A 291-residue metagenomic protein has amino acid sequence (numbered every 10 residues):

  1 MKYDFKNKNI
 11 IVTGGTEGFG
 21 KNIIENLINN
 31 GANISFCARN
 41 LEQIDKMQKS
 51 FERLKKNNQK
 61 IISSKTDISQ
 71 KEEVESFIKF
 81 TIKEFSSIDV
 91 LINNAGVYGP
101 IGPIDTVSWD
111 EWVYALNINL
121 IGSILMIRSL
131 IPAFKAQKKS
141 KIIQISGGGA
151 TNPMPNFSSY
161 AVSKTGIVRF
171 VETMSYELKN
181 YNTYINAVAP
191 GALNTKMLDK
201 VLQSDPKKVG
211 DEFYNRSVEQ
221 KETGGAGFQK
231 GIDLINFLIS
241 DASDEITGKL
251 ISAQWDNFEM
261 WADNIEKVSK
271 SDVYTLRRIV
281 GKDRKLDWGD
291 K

Functional and structural regions predicted by a protein language model:
N9, T16-G18: Conserved glycine-rich cofactor-binding loop
N30-M47: Conserved glycine-rich Rossmann-like NAD(P)H-binding loop of the short-chain dehydrogenase/reductase
E75, Y98-V113, A136, N156-S159: Conserved mid-core segment of classical short-chain dehydrogenase/reductases
D105-I124, K139, I143, I167: Catalytic Tyr-X3-Lys loop
V107, P153-A161, T173, V201: Active-site loop-to-helix junction immediately N-terminal to the catalytic Tyr of the SDR YXXXK motif in Rossmann-fold
I127, S163: Active-site helix of classical SDR
P132, Y176-E177: Alpha-helical segment proximal to the catalytic Tyr-Lys
A187, K208-G289: C-terminal helical subdomain
